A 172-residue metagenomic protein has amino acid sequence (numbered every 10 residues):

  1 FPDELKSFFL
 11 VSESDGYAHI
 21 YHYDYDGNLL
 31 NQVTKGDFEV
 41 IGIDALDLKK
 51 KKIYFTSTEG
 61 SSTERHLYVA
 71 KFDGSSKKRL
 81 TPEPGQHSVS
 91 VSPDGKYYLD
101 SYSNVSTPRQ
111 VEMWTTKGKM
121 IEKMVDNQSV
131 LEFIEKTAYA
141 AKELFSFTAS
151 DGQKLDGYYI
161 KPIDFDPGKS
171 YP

Functional and structural regions predicted by a protein language model:
F1-E4, F38-K49: Short coil-to-beta transitions that initiate beta-strands within beta-rich domains
F1-F9, P167: Short intrinsically disordered, low-complexity coil segments enriched in acidic
L5-K6, K50-K51, D94-K96: Short coil/turn segments that connect the beta-strands within blades of beta-propeller domains
K6-S7, E13-Q32, T58-R79, S103-V125: Beta-propeller blade-edge and WD-like acidic-aromatic loop motif
V11, G42-L46, T56, K77-D166: Non-catalytic accessory segments flanking enzyme active sites
S170-P172: Alpha/beta-hydrolase fold active-site loops
